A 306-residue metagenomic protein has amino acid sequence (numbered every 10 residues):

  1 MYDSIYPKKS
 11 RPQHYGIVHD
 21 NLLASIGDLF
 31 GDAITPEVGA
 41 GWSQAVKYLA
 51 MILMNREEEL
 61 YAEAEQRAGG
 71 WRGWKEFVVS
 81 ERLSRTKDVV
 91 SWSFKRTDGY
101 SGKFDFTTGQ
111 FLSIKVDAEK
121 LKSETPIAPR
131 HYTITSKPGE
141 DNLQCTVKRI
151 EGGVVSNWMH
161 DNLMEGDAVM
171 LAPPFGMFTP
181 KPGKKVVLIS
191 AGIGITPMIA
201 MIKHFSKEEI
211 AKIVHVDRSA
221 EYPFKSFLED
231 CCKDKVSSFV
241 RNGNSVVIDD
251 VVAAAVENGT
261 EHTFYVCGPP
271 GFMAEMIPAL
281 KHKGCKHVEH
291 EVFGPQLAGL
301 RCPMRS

Functional and structural regions predicted by a protein language model:
M1, S10, Y15-H19, L23-I26 (+8 more regions): Long, contiguous hydrophobic alpha-helical segments, chiefly transmembrane helices and signal peptides
M1-G73: Globin-like tetrapyrrole-binding proteins
M1-S4, A45, I52, R82 (+4 more regions): Residues that form generic nucleotide/phosphate-binding pockets
I17-V18, A40, E151-S306: FNR/FR-type flavoprotein reductase catalytic core
T35, D88, L143, I210-A211 (+1 more regions): Secondary-structure boundary/capping residues
R67-A168, V216-S219: Ferredoxin-reductase
